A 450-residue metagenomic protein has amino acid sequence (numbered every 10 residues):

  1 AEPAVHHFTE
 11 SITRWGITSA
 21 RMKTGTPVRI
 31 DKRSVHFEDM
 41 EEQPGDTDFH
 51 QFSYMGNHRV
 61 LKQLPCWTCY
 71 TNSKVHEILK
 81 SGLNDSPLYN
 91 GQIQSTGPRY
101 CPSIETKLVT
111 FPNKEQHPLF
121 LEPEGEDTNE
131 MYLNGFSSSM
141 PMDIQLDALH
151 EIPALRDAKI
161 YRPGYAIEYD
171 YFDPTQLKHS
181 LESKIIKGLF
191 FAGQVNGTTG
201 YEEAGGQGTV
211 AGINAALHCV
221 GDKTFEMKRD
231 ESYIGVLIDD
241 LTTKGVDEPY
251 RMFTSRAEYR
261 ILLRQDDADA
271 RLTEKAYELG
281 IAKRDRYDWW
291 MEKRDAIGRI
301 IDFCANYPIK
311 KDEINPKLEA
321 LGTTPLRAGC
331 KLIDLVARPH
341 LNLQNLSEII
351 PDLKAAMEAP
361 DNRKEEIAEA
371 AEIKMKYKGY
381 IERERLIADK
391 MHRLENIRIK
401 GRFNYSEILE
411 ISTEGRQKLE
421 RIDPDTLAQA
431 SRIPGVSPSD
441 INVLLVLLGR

Functional and structural regions predicted by a protein language model:
A1-D31, I152-P153, D157, V210-H218 (+1 more regions): Glycine-rich loop(s) and the adjacent beta-strand/alpha-helix scaffold that form part
P3-T9, V220-T242, V246: Glycine/threonine-rich beta-strand-loop-alpha-helix active-site module that forms ligand/phosphate-binding
V5, E10-L146, T243-A328, L332 (+1 more regions): An anion/pyrophosphate-binding glycine-rich loop and adjacent beta-alpha core in soluble alpha-beta enzymes
M22, Y89-T96, L155-P163, D222-M227 (+1 more regions): Flexible, glycine/charged-enriched surface loops at secondary-structure junctions
Y132-T198, E226-D239, K364-K418, D423: A glycine-rich dinucleotide-binding beta-alpha-beta segment and adjacent secondary-structure elements that constitute
Q194-E202, E258-R260: Glycine-rich phosphate/pyrophosphate-binding beta-alpha loops
A204-M227: Internal hydrophobic alpha-helix adjacent to the cofactor/substrate pocket in enzyme cavities
R256, T273-N442, V446-G449: Extended, charge-enriched "interface" segments that sit outside catalytic cores
